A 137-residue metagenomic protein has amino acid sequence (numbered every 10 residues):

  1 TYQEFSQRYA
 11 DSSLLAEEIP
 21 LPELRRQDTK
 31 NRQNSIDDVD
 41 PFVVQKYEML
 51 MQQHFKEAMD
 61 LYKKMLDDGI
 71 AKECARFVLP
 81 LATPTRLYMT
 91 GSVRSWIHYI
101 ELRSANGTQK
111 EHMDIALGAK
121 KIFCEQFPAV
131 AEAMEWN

Functional and structural regions predicted by a protein language model:
T1-N137: Family-specific signature for flavin-dependent thymidylate synthase
